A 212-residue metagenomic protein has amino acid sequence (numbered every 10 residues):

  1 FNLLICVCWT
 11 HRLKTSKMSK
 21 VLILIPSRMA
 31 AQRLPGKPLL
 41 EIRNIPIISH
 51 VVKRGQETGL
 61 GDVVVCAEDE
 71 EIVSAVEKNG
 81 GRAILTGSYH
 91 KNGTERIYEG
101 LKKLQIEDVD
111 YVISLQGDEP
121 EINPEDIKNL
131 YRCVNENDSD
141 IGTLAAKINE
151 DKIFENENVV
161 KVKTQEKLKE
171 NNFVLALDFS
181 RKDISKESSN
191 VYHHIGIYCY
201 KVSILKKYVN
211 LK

Functional and structural regions predicted by a protein language model:
S19-A67: N-terminal glycine-rich phosphate-binding loop and ensuing alpha1 helix
L60, I106-V109, N137-D140: Short, high-confidence coil segments that cap the C-terminus of an alpha-helix and link into the following beta-strand
V64, E70-L115, E119-N129: Short phosphate-binding loop-to-helix
N123-V209: Conserved core of the sugar-phosphate nucleotidyltransferase
K212: A C-terminal functional module that forms or caps the active site or interfaces directly with catalytic machinery
